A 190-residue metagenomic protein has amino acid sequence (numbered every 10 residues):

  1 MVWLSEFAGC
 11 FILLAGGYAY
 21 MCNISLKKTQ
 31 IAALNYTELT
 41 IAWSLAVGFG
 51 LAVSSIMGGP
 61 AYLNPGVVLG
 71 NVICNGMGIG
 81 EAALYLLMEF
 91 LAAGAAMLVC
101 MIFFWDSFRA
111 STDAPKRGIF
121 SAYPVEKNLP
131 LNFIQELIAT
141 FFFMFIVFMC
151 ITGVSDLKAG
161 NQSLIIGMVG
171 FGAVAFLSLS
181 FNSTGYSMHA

Functional and structural regions predicted by a protein language model:
M1-A190: Membrane-interface helix-loop junctions and terminal tails of multi-pass membrane proteins
